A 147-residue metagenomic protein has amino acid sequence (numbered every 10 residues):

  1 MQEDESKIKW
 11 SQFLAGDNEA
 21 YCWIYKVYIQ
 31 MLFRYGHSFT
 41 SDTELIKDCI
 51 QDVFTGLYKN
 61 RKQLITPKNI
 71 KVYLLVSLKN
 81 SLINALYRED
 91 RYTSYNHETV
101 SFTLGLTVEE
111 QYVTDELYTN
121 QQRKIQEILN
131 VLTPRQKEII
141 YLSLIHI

Functional and structural regions predicted by a protein language model:
M1-M31, S38: N-terminal module of bacterial RNA polymerase sigma factors
L14-A15, F54-N69, R88-D90: Sigma70-family region 2
F33, T43-N60: Conserved RNAP core-binding helix
D48-T55, K68-N80: Structural recognition of an alpha-helix C-terminal capping motif at a helix-to-coil junction
K62, V76-H97: Arg/Lys-rich amphipathic alpha helix in sigma70-family domain 2
Y92-Y118, I125: Internal acidic/polar
I139-S143: A short pre-motif secondary-structure segment
I145-I147: Conserved small/polar residues in nucleotide/adenosyl-binding loops
